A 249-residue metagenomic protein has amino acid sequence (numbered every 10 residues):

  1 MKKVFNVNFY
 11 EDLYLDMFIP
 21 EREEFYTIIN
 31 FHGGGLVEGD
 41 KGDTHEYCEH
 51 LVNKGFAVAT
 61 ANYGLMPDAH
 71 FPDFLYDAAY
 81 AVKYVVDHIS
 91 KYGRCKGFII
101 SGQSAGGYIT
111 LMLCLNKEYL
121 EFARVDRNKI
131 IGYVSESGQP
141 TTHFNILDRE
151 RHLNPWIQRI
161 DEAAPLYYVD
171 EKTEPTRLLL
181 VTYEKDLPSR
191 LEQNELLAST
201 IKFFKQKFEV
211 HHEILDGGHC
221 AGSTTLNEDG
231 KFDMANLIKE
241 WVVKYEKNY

Functional and structural regions predicted by a protein language model:
M1-E23: N-terminal cap/lid segment of alpha/beta-hydrolase-fold proteins
F25-G35: Short beta-strand element of the alpha/beta-hydrolase
G34, N62-M66, Q139, G218: Short beta-to-alpha linker loops that shape the active-site pocket of alpha/beta-hydrolase fold enzymes
G35-D43, V58, Y84: Serine-hydrolase catalytic-loop signature spanning alpha/beta hydrolases and amidase-signature enzymes
G42-T60: Short amphipathic alpha-helix adjacent to the substrate-entry channel of hydrolases
K83-D148, D161: Primarily recognizes the serine-hydrolase "nucleophile elbow" in alpha/beta-hydrolase and SGNH/GDSL folds
V125-R127, G132, G138-I146, I157-E195: The feature captures the conserved acid-bearing segment of alpha/beta-hydrolase catalytic domains
F204-Y249: C-terminal catalytic histidine-bearing segment of alpha/beta-hydrolase fold enzymes
